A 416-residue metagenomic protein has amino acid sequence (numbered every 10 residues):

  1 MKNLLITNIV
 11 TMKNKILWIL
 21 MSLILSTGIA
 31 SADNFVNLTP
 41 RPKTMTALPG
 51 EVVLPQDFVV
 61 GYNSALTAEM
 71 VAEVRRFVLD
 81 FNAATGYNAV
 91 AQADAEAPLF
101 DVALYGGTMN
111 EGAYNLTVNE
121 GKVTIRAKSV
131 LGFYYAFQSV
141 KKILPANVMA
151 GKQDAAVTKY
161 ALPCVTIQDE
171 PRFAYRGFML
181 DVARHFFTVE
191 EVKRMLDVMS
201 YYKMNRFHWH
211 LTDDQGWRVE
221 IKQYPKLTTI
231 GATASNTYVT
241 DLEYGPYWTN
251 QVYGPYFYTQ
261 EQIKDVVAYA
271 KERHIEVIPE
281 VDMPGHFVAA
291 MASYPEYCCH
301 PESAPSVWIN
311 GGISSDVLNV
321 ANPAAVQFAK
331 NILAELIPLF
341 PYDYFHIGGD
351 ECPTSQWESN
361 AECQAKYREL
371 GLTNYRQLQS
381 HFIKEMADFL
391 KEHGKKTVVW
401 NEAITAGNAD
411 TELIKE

Functional and structural regions predicted by a protein language model:
M1-F35: Bacterial Sec-dependent N-terminal signal peptides
D33-F173: Contiguous, structured surface segment used for ligand recognition
E69-M70, T188, W217-V219, F287-A289 (+2 more regions): Extracytoplasmic/secreted cell-surface and envelope-processing proteins
A91-A95, V281, V399-A406: Acidic carboxylate-rich catalytic motifs and surrounding loops in phosphoryl-/glycosyl-chemistry enzymes
A95-E96, F100, D214-K226, I404-I414: Beta-rich nucleic-acid/ligand-interaction surfaces
M109-Y344: Feature activates predominantly on carbohydrate-active enzymes
A290-E296, W308-E416: Active-site neighborhood of glycoside hydrolase catalytic domains
